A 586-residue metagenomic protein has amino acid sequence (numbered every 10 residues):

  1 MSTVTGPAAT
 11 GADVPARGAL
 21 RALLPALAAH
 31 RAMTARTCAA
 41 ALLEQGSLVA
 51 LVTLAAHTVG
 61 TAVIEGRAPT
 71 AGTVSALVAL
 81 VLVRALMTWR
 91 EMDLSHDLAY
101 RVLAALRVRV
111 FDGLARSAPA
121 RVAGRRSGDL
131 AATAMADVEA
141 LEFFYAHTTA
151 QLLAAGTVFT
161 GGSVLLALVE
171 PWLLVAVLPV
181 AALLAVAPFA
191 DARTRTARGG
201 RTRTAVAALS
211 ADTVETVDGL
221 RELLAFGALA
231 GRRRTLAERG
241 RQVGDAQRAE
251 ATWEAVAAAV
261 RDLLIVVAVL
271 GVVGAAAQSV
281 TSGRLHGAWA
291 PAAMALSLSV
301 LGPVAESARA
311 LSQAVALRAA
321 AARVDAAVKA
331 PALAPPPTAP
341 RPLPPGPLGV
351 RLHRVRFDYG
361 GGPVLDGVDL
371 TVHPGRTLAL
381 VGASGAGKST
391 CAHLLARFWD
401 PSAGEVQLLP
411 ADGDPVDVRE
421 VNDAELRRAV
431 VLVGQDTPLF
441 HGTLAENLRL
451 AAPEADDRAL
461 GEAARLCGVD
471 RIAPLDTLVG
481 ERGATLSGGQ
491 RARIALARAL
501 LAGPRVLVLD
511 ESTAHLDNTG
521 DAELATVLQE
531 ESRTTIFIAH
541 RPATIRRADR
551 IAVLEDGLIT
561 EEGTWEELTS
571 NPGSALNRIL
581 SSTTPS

Functional and structural regions predicted by a protein language model:
M1-L48, P69, T73, G156 (+2 more regions): Membrane-integrated ABC transporters
L24-M33, P119, V138-Y145, T149 (+5 more regions): An intracellular "coupling" helix at the cytosolic face of ABC transporter transmembrane type-1 domains
A28-M87, W172, G287, A411: Transmembrane helix-loop-helix hairpins at lipid-water interfaces of multipass membrane proteins, especially the type-1
A29, T34-L43, H57, A150-R201 (+2 more regions): Transmembrane helices of ABC transporter permease
T61-G66, L165-V177, W253-A322, V328: Helix-loop-helix
A79, H96-D112, A150-A154, A176-R221 (+4 more regions): Cytoplasmic coupling helices
T390, V431, L444-N447, A463 (+2 more regions): ABC-family ATPase nucleotide-binding domain "signature/switch" substructure
T437-L478, R505, T526, S574-R578 (+1 more regions): Conserved "ABC signature" C-loop
